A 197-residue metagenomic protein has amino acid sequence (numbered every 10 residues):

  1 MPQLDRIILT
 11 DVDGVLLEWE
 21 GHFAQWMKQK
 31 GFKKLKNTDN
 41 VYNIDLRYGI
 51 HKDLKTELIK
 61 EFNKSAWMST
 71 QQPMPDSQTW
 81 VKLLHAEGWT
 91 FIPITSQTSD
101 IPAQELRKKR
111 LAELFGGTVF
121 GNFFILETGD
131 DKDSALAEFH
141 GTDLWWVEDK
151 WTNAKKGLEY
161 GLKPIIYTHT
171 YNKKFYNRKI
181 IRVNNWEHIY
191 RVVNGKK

Functional and structural regions predicted by a protein language model:
M1-E57: Active-site neighborhood of HAD-like aspartate-dependent phosphohydrolases
G49-K64, G88-F91, T118: Short, basic/glycine-rich phosphate-binding loops at helix/coil junctions that contact nucleotide phosphates
M68-P73, S77-L111: Substrate-recognition element of Asp-dependent hydrolases with the DxDx(T/V) motif
I92-S99, K108, L114-D133: A short, structured active-site edge motif that brings together acidic residues
F123-T128, K179-V192: Short acidic-hydrophobic, aromatic-tinged amphipathic segments that line or gate anion-handling sites
L126-L158: Conserved Lys-Pro-Asp/Glu-containing loop-to-beta segment of HAD-superfamily phosphomonoesterases, centered on
D133-H140, E187-K197: Short amphipathic alpha-helix with an adjacent loop that forms part of the alpha/beta core around
W145-N184: Acidic, Mg2+-coordinating phosphoryl-transfer loop and its flanking beta/alpha structural elements, shared across
